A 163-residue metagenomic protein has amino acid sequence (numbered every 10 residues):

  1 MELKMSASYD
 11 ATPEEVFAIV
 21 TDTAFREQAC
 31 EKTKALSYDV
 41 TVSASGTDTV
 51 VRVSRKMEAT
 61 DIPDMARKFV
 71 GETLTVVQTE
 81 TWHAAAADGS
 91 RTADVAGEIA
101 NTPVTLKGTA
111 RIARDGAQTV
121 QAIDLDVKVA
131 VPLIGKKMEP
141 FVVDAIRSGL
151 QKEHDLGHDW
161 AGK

Functional and structural regions predicted by a protein language model:
M1-A59, D64-M65: Hydrophobic ligand-binding cavity/cleft-lining segments
V16-V20, I123, G157: Hydrophobic pocket/interface hotspot
T49-R52, V76, T81, G89-V143: Beta-strand/loop substructures that line and gate deep hydrophobic ligand-binding cavities in soluble
P63-A66, I134-K136: Short, charged, solvent-exposed linker or helix-capping segments at domain edges/interfaces that act as flexible hinges
M65-T73: Extended Gly/Ser/Thr-rich low-complexity repeat segments, especially those forming or decorating extracellular
F69, A87-D88: Low-complexity, acidic/polar, glycine-enriched regions of mature
G71, V77-T79, H83-A84, G135-K163: A conserved amphipathic terminal alpha-helix motif
